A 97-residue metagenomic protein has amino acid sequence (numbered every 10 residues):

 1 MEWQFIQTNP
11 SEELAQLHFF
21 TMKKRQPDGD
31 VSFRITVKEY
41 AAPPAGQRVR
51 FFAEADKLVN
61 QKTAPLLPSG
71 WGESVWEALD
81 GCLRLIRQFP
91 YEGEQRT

Functional and structural regions predicted by a protein language model:
M1-S32: Negatively charged, low-complexity tracts enriched in Asp/Glu with abundant Ser/Thr
T21, S32-P44: Short amphipathic beta-strand and strand-loop transition segments with alternating hydrophobic
K23-P27, A55-N60: Short acidic, glycine-rich loop/turn motifs
P43-F52: Short, flexible loop/turn motifs enriched in small residues
D56-D80: A short, exposed loop/beta-hairpin motif centered on an aromatic-Gly-Thr core
L83-R96: Short arginine-rich
